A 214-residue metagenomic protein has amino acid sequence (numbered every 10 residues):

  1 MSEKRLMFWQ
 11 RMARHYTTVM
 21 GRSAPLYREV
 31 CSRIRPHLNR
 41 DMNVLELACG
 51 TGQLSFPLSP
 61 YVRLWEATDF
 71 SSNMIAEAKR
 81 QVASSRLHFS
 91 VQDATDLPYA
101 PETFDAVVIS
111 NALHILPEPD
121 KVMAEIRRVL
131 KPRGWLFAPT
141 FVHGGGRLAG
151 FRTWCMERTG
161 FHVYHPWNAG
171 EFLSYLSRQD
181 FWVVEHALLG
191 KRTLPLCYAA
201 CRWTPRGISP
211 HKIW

Functional and structural regions predicted by a protein language model:
M1-N39, Q53, E77, Q81 (+3 more regions): Conserved class I S-adenosyl-L-methionine
L45, T51-D96: Class I SAM-dependent methyltransferase SAM/SAH-binding core
T95-A106: A short acidic, Gly/Pro-enriched loop at the edge of an enzyme's catalytic core that lines a small-molecule cofactor
A106-E118: A short SAM/SAH-binding and catalytic strip from SAM-dependent methyltransferases
D120-P132: A short glycine-rich, Lys/Arg-flanked "PGG" loop and its adjoining helix->strand segment in the class I
W135-T159: Conserved class I S-adenosyl-L-methionine
Y164-Q179: Short alpha-helix
Q179-D180, E185-W214: Core SAM-dependent methyltransferase catalytic element
